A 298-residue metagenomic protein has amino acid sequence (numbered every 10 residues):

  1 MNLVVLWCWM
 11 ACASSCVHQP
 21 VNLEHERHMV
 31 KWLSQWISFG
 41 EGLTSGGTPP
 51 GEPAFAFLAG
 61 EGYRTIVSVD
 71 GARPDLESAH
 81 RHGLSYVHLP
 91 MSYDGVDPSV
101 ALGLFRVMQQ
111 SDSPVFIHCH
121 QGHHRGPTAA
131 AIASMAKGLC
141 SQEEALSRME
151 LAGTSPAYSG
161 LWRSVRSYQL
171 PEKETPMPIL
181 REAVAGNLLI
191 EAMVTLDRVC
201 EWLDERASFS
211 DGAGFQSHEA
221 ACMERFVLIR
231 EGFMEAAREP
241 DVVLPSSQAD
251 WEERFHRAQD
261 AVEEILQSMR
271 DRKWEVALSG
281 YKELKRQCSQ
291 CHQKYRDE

Functional and structural regions predicted by a protein language model:
V5-N22: Bacterial Sec-dependent signal peptides at the C-terminal "C-region" and cleavage site
C16-V21, F105, Q109-S113, M135-D211 (+1 more regions): PTP/DSP superfamily signal
V17-Q35: N-terminal low-complexity, Pro/Thr/Ser-rich intrinsically disordered segments that act as propeptides or flexible
E41-S113, K137: Cysteine-based protein phosphatase catalytic domain of the PTP/DSP
L43-T44, Y63-R64, S68, P90-D94 (+6 more regions): Second-shell loop/turn segments in exported
G47, A59-G62, D70, M108-D112 (+10 more regions): Sec/Tat-exported extracytoplasmic proteins
P114-A131: A phosphate-binding catalytic loop at a beta-strand-loop-alpha-helix junction that coordinates phosphoryl groups
E143, S147, L151, E182-E298: Sequence context surrounding c-type heme c attachment/ligation sites in exported
